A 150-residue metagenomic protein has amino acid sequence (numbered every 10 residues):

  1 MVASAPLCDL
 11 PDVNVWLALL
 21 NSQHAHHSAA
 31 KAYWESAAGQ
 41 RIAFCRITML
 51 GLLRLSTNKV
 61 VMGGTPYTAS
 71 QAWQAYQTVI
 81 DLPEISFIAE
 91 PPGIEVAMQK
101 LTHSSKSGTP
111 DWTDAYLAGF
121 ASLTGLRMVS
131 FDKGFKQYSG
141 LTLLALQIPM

Functional and structural regions predicted by a protein language model:
M1-F44, K59-Q71: Short, well-structured N-terminal submotif of metal-dependent ribonuclease cores
D12, P110-D111, D132, L144-M150: Histidine- and aromatic-rich ligand-binding microenvironments
A43-C45, F87-I88, M128-S130, A145: A structural signal for short, well-ordered beta-strand segments and their strand-loop junctions that often border
C45-G51, Q71, T113: Short, conserved alpha-helical segments within structured domains
I47-T48, P92-G93, K133: Short beta->alpha linker loops
L82-V129: Active-site neighborhoods of divalent-metal-dependent phosphate/nucleic-acid chemistry enzymes
G134-L141: Short loop/helix-cap segments at secondary-structure boundaries that form the rim of catalytic
